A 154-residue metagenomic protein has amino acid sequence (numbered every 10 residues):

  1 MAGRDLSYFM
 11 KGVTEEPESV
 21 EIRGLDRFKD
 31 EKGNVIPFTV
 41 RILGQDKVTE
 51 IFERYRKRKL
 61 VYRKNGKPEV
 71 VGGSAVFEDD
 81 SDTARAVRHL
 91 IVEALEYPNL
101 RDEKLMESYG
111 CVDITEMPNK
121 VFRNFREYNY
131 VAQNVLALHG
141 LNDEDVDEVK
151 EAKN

Functional and structural regions predicted by a protein language model:
M1, E15-S19, G73-A75: A short linear-motif detector with a strong N-terminal bias
M1-E15, E151-N154: Low-complexity intrinsically disordered segments
V13-K29: Short acidic, Pro/Gly- and aromatic-enriched capping/linker segments at domain boundaries
K32-N154: Short, surface-exposed, charged amphipathic helix/loop patches that serve as local interaction elements
